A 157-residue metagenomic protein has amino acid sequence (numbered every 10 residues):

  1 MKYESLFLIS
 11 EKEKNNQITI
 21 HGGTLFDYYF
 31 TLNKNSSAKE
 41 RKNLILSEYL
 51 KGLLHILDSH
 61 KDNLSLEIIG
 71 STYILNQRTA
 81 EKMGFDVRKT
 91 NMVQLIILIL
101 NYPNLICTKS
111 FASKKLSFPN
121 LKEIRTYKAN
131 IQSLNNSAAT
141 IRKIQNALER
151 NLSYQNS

Functional and structural regions predicted by a protein language model:
M1-K12, E67-S157: Terminal substrate-recognition subdomain of acyl/acetyltransferases
E13-M83, V87-N104: Acyl-donor binding region in acyl/amide transferases
